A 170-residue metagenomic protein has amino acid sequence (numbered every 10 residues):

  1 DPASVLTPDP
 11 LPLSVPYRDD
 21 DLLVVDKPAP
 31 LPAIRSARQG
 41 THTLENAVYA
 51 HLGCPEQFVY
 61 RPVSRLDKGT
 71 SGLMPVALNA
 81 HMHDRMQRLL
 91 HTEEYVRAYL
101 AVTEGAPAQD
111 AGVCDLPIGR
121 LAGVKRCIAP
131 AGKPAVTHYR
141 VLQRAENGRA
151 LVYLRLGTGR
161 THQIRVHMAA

Functional and structural regions predicted by a protein language model:
D1-A170: RNA pseudouridine synthases
